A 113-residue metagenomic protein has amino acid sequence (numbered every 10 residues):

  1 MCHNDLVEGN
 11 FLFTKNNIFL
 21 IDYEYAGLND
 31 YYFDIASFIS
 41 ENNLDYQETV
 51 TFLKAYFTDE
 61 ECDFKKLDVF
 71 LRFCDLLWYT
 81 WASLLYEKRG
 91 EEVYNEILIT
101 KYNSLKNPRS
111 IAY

Functional and structural regions predicted by a protein language model:
M1, K66-V69: ATP-dependent phospho-/nucleotidyl transfer catalytic cores
M1-F33: Active-site acidic catalytic loop and adjacent metal/ATP-binding pocket of ATP-dependent phosphoryl transfer enzymes
Y23, S40, L67: Conserved short-loop catalytic and cofactor-binding motifs
Y32-C62, F73-R89: Active-site activation/catalytic loop segments of kinase-like enzymes and analogous catalytic loops in related
E48-T51, K66, V93, I97: Exposed alpha-helical structural elements
W81-Y113: ATP/Mg2+ or Mg2+-diphosphate-binding catalytic cores that bind nucleotide phosphates or diphosphates via glycine-rich
